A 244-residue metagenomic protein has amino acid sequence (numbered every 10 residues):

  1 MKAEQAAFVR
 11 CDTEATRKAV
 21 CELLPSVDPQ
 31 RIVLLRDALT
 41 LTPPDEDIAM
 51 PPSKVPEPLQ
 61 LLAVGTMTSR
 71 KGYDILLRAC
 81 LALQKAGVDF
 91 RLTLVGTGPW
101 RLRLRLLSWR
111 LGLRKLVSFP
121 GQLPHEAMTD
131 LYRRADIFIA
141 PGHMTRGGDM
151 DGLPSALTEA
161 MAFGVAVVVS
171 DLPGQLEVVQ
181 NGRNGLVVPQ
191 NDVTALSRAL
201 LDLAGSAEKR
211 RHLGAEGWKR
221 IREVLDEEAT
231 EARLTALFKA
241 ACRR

Functional and structural regions predicted by a protein language model:
R10, S53-K71, L77-C80, F138: Conserved donor-binding/catalytic core segment of Leloir-type glycosyltransferases
A15, A38: Carbohydrate-associated surface elements
R105-E126: Nucleotide-activated donor-binding/catalytic signature segment of Leloir-type glycosyltransferases, i.e., the conserved
Q122-L123, D130-A135: Short alpha-helical donor nucleotide-sugar binding micro-motif in glycosyltransferases
R133-G148, V165: Acidic donor-binding loop of glycosyltransferase active sites
L157, A162, A166-V169, V179: Short hydrophobic beta-strand element within catalytic cores of glycosyltransferases and related nucleotide-activated
N181-G182, L186-V193, D202-A207: Conserved acidic donor-binding segment of nucleotide-sugar-dependent glycosyltransferases
A195, D202, K209-V224, T230-T235: A short, well-ordered alpha-helix in the C-terminal region of glycosyltransferases
